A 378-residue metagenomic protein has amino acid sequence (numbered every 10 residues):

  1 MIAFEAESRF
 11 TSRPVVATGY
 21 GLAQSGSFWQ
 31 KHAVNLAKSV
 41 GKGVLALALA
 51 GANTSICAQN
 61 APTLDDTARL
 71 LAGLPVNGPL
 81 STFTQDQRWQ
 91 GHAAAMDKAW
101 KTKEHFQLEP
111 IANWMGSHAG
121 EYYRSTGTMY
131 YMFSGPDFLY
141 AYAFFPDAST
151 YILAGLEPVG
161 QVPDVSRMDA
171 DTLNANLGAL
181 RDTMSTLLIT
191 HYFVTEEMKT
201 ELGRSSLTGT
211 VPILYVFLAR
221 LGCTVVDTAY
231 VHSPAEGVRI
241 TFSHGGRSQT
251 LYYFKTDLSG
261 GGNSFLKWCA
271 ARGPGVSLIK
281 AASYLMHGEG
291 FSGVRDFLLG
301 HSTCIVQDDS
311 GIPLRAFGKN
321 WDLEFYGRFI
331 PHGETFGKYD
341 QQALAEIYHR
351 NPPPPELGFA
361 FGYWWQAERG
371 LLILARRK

Functional and structural regions predicted by a protein language model:
M1-A37: N-terminal secretory signal peptides that target proteins for export/translocation
R13-V15, A46, A50: Short, linear, compositionally biased motifs with a strong N-terminal bias
K38-A46: Sec-dependent signal peptide recognition, specifically the positively charged N-region followed immediately by
N60-D182, K255-K378: Non-globular targeting/processing and membrane-anchoring segments
S185-T210, V216-C304: Mature extracytoplasmic/lumenal regions of exported proteins
